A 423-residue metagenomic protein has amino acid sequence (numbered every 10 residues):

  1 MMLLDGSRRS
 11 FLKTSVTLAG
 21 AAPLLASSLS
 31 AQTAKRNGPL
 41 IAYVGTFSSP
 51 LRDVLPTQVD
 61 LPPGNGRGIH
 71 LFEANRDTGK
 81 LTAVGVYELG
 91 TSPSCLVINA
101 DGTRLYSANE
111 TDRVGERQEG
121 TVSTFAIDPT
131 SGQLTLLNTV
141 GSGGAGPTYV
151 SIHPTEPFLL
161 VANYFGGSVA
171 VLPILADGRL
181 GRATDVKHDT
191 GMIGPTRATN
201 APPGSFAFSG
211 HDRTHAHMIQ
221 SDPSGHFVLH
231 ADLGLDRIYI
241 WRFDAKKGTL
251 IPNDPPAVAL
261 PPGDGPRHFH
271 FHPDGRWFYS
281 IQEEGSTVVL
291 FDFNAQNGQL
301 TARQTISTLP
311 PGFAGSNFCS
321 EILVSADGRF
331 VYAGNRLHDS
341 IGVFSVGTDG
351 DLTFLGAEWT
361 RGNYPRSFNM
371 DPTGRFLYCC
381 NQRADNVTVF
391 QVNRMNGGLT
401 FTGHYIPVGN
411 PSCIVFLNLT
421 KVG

Functional and structural regions predicted by a protein language model:
M2-A19: N-terminal secretory signal peptides and thylakoid transit peptides that target proteins across membranes
N37, A100-D101, P154-T155, P223-S224 (+4 more regions): Residue-level detector of Asp-centered blade-edge/turn motifs that repeat once per structural unit in beta-propeller
E73-T78, A126-G132, P173-G181, R242-T249 (+3 more regions): Short loop/turn segments immediately following beta-strands, especially the blade-tip and inter-blade linker loops
T82-Y87, L136-V140, S205-S209, D254-A259 (+4 more regions): A short beta-strand motif characteristic of beta-propeller blades
Q133-H217: Asp-box/WD-like beta-propeller blade repeats and closely related beta-sheet repeat scaffolds
D185-S209, P256-V258, Q304-F313, V408-P411 (+1 more regions): Surface-exposed loop and turn segments in beta-propeller and other repeat-based domains that flank or scaffold
